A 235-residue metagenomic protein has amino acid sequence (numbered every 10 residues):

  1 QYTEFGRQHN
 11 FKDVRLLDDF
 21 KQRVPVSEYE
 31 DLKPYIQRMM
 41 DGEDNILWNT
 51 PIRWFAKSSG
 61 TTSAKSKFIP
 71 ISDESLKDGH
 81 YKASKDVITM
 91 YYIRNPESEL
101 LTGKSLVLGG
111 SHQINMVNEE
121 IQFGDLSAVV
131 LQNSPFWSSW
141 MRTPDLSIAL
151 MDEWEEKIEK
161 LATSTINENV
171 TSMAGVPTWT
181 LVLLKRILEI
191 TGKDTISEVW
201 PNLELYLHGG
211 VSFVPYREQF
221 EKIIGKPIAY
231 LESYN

Functional and structural regions predicted by a protein language model:
Q1-K57, S63-L205, V214-E218: Nucleotide 5′-phosphate-binding alpha/beta core
P201-N235: Conserved AMP-binding/adenylate-forming
